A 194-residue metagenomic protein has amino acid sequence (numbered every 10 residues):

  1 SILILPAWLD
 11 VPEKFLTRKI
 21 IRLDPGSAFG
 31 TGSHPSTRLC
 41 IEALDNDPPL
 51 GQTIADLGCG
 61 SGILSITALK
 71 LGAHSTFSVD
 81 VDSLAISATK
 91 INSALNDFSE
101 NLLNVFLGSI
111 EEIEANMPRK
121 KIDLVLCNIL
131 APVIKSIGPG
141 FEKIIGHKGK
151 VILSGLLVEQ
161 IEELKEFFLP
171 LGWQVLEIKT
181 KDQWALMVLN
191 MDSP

Functional and structural regions predicted by a protein language model:
S1-G30: Non-catalytic substrate-recognition/targeting regions of SAM-dependent transferases
S1-L3, K19-I21, T53, S75 (+2 more regions): Structural motif
I4-P6, R22, D56, L107 (+1 more regions): Structural signal for conserved beta-strand scaffold positions within catalytic alpha/beta enzyme cores
L5-P6, S78, L153: Hydrophobic residues in well-ordered beta-strands that form the structural core
R22, F29, S33-T37, L130 (+1 more regions): Short, conserved glycine- and acidic-residue-centered signature motifs in active-site or ligand-binding loops
S27, T31-I110: Conserved SAM/SAH cofactor-binding pocket of Class I
D47, V81-D192: S-adenosylmethionine
